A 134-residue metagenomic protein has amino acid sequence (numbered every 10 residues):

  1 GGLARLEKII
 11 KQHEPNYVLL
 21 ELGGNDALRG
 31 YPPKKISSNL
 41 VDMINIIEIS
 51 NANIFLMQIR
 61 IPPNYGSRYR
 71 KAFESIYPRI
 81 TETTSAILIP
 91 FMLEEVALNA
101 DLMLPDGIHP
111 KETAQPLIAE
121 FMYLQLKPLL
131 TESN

Functional and structural regions predicted by a protein language model:
G1: N-terminal beta-loop-helix "entrance" segment that forms/cooperates in small-molecule cofactor or anionic ligand
A4-N134: Alpha-helical cap/lid subdomain in secreted, periplasmic, or secretory-pathway luminal O-acyl-processing enzymes
